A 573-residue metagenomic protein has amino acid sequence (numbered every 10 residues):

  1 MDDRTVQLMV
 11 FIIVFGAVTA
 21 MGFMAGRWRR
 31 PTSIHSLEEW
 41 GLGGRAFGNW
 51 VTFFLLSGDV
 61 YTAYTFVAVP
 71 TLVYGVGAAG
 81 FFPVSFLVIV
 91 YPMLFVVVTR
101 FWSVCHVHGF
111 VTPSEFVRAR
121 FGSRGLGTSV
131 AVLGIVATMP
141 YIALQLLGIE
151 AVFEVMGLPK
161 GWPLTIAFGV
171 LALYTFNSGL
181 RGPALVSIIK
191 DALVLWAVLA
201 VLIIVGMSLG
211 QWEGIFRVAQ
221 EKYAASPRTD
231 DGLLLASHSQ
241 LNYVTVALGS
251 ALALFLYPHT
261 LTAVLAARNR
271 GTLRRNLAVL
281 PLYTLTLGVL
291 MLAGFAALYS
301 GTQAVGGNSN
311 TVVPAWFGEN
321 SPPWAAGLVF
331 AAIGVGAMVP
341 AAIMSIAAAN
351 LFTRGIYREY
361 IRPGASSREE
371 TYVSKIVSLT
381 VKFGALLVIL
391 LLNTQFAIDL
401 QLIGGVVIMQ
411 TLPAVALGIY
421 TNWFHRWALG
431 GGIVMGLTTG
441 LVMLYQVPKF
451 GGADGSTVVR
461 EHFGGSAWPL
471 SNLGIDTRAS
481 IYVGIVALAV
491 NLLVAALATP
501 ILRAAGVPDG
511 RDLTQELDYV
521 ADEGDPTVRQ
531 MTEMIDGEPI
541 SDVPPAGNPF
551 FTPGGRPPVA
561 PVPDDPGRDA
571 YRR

Functional and structural regions predicted by a protein language model:
M1-R573: Membrane-embedded helix-loop-helix hairpins and adjacent transmembrane boundary segments in multi-pass transporters
